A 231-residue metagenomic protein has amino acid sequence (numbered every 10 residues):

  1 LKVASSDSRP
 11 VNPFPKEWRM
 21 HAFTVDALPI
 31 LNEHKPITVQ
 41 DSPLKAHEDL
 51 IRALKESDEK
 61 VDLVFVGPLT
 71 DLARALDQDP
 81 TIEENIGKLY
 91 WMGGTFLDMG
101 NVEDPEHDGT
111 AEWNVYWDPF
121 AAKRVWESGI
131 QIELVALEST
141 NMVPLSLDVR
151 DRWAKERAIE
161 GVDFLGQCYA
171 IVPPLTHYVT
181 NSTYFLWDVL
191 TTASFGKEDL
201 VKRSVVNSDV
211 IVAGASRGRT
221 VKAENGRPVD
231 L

Functional and structural regions predicted by a protein language model:
L1, N32-T140, L147: Active-site histidine-anchored catalytic micro-motif
L1-S5, S208: Short N-terminal amphipathic alpha-helices
A4-P36, Q40: Surface-exposed loop and adjacent secondary-structure segments within mature catalytic domains
K16-T24, E103-D108, R150-D151: Short, surface-exposed amphipathic charged segments that create phosphate/polyanion-binding patches used for binding
R19-T24, L44, G93-G94, G161-L165: Short hydrophobic/aromatic-rich motifs at helix boundaries and adjacent loops
I30-E48, E160-A170, H177: Short N-terminal secondary-structure initiator segments
W113-Y116, F120, W126-S128, I132-L231: Conformational coupling and interaction surfaces
